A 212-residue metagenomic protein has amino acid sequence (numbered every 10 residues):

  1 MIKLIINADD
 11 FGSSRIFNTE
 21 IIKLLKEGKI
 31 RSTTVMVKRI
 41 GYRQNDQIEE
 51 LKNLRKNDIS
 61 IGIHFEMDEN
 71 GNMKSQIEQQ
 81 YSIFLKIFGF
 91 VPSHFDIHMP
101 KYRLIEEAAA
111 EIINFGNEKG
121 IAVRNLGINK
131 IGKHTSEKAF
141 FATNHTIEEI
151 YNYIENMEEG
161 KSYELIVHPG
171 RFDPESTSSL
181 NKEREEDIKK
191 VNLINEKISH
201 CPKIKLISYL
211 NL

Functional and structural regions predicted by a protein language model:
M1-I16, I21, K205: Boundary/entry segment of secreted carbohydrate-active catalytic domains
K3-I5, I30-T34, D58-H64, P92-D96 (+2 more regions): Structural preference for beta-strand elements that scaffold enzyme active sites
F11-I16, V35-Q47, D68-K74, H98-E107 (+1 more regions): Acidic-and-aromatic substrate-binding clefts and catalytic sites of carbohydrate-active enzymes
I21-G28, Q44-G62, L85-F88, E155-E159: Acidic (Asp/Glu)-rich catalytic clusters
I63-F84: A basic- and aromatic-enriched beta-loop-alpha substructure that forms the phosphate/nucleotide- and DNA/RNA-contacting
Q79-E158: Catalytic domains of cell-wall/extracellular-matrix polysaccharide-remodeling enzymes, centered on de-N-acetylation
E118, S179-L212: C-terminal domain-boundary segment and adjacent tail
G160-K189: A structured, mid-to-C-terminal "fold-capping" secondary-structure block
